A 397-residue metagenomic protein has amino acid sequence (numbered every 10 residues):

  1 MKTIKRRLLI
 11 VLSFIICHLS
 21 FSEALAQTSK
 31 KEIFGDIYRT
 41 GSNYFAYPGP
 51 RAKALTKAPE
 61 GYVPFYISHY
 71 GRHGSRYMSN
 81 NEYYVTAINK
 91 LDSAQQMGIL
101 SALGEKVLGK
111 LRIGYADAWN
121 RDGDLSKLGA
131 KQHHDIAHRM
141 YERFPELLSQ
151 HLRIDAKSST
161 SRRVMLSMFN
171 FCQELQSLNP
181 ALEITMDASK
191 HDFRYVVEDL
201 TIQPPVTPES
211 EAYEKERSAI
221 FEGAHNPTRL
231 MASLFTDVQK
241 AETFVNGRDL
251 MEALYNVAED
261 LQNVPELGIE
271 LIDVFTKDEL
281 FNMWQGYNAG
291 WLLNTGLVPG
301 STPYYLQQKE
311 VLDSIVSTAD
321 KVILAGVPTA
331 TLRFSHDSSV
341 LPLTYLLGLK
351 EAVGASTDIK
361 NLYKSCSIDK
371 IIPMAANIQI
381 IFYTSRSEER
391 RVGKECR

Functional and structural regions predicted by a protein language model:
M1-T28: Bacterial Sec-dependent N-terminal signal peptides
Q27-R153, S159-T331, S335-R397: Signature for phosphate-centric chemistry
